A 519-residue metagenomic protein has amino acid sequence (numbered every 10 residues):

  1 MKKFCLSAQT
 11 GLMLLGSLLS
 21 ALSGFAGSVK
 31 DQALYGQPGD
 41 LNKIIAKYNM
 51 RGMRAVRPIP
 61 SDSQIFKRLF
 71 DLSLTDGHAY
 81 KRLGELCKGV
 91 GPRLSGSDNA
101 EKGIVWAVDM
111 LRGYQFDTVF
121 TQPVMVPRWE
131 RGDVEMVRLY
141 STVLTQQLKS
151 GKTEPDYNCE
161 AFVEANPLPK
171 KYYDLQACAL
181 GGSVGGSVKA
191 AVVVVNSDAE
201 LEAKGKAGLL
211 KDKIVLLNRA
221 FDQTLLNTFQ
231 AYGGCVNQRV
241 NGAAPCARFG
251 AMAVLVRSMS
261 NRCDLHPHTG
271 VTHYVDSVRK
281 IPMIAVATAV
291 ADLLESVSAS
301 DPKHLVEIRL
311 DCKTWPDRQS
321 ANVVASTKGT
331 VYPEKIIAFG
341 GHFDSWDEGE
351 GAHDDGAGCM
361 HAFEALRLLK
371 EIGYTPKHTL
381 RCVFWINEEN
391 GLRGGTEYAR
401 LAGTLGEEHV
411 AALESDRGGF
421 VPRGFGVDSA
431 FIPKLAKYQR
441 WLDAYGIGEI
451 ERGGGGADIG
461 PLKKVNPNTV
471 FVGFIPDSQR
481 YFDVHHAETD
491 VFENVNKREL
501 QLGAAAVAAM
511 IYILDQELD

Functional and structural regions predicted by a protein language model:
T10-A21: Bacterial N-terminal signal peptides
G36-A46, R51, A55-V56, G84 (+2 more regions): Noncatalytic luminal/extracellular "stalk/propeptide" segments of secretory-pathway proteins
V56-S97, H266-V271, D344, L413-F420 (+2 more regions): N-terminal capping segment at the start of a domain
F66-L74, K88-D98, V194, N227-N237 (+7 more regions): Second-shell loop/turn segments in exported
K81, R367-R393: Short helix-loop-beta-strand segments that form the rim/entrance of peptidase-like active sites
C178-A207, T272-A352, E364-E371: Soluble metallo-hydrolase cores and metallopeptidase-like ectodomains found primarily in the secretory/periplasmic
G185-V188, A291, Y332, D347 (+1 more regions): Metal-dependent peptidase/peptidase-like ectodomains
R367, E371, R381, F482-D519: His/Asp/Glu-rich mid-to-C-terminal helical/loop segments that flank catalytic regions of hydrolases
